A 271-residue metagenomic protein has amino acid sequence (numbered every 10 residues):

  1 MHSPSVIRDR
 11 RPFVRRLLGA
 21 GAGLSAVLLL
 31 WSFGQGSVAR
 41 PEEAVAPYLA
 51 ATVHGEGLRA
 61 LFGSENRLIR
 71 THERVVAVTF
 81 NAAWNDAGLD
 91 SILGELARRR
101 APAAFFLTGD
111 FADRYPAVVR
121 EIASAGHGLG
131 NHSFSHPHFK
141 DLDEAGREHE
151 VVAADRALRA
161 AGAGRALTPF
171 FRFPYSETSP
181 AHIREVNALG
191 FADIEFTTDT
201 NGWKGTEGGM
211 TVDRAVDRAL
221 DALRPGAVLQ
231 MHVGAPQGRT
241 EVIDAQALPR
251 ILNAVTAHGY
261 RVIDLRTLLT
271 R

Functional and structural regions predicted by a protein language model:
H2-T79, W84-R99, A117-R120, P249-N253 (+1 more regions): N-terminal pre-catalytic segment of deacetylase/amide-hydrolase enzymes
E43, H72, G128-S133, E195: Short, basic/glycine-rich phosphate-binding loops at helix/coil junctions that contact nucleotide phosphates
I69, I92-R100, A112-H132, V186-F191 (+1 more regions): Acidic (Asp/Glu)-rich catalytic clusters
V75-A77, P102-A104, G128-G130, F170 (+2 more regions): Structural preference for beta-strand elements that scaffold enzyme active sites
F80-A83, D110, S133: Active-site metal-binding loops of divalent metal-dependent hydrolases
A82, L107-T108, R172, E241: A generic secondary-structure micro-motif detector that highlights 1-2 residue hydrophobic/ambivalent hotspots embedded
S91, D113, P137-Q230, G234-T256 (+2 more regions): Catalytic domains of cell-wall/extracellular-matrix polysaccharide-remodeling enzymes, centered on de-N-acetylation
A103, T108-F111: Long, hydrophobic/aromatic N-terminal blocks
